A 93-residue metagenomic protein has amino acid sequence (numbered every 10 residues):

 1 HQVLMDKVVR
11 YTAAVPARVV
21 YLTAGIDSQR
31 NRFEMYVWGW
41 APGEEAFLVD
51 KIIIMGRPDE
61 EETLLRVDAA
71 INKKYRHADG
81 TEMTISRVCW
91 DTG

Functional and structural regions predicted by a protein language model:
H1-V20: ATPase catalytic-site recognition across NTP-hydrolyzing enzymes
V3, A14, A24, G43-G93: Mg2+-dependent endonuclease catalytic cores in nucleic-acid-processing enzymes, primarily RNase H-like
R18-Q29: Two-metal-ion RNase H-like nuclease active-site motif
Q29, G39-G43: Short acidic-glycine loop/turn motifs at beta-strand connectors
Q29-R32, G93: Gly/Ser/Thr-rich loops at beta-strand to alpha-helix junctions that form or flank small-molecule/cofactor-binding
E34-Y36: Structural motif
